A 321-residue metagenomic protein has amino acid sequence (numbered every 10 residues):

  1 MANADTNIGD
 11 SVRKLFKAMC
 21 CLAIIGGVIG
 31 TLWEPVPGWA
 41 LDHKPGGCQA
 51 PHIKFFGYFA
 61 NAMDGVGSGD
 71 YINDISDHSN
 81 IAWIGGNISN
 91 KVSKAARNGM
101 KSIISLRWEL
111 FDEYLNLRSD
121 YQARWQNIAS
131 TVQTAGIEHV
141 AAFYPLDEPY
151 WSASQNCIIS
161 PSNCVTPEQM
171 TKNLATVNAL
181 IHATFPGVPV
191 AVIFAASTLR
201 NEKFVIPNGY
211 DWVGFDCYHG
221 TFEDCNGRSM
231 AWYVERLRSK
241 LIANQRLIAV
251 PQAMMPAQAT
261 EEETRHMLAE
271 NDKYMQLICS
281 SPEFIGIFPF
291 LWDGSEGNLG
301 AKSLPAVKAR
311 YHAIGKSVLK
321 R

Functional and structural regions predicted by a protein language model:
A2-S11: Short, Lys/Arg-enriched N-terminal segments with co-localized hydrophobic residues within the first ~10-30 amino acids
D10-C20: Bacterial N-terminal signal peptides that target proteins for export
M19-T31: Bacterial N-terminal signal peptides
V36-W39: Sec/Tat signal peptide C-region and signal peptidase I cleavage site
L41-R321: Glycan-processing catalytic domains of CAZymes
